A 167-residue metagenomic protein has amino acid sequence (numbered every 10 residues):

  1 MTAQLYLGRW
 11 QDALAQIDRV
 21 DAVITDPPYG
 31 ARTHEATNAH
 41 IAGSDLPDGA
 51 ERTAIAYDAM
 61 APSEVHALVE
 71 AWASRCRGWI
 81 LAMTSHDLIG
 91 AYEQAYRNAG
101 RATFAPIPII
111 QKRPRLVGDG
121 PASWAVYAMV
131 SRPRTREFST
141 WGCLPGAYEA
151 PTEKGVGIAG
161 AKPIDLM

Functional and structural regions predicted by a protein language model:
M1-L166: Core catalytic lobe of class I
